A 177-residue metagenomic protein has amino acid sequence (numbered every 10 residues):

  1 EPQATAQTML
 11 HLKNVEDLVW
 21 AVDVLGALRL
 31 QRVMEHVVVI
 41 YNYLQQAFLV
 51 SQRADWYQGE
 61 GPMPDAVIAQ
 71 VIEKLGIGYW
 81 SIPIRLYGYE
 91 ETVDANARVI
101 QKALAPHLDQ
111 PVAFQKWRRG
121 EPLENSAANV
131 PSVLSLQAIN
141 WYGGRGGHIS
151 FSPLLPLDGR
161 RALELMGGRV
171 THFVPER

Functional and structural regions predicted by a protein language model:
E1-H11, D17: FAD-binding core of FAD-dependent oxidoreductases, characterized by glycine-rich FAD pyrophosphate-binding loops
L12, V19-R177: C-terminal substrate-recognition/cap domain of FAD-linked oxidoreductases
